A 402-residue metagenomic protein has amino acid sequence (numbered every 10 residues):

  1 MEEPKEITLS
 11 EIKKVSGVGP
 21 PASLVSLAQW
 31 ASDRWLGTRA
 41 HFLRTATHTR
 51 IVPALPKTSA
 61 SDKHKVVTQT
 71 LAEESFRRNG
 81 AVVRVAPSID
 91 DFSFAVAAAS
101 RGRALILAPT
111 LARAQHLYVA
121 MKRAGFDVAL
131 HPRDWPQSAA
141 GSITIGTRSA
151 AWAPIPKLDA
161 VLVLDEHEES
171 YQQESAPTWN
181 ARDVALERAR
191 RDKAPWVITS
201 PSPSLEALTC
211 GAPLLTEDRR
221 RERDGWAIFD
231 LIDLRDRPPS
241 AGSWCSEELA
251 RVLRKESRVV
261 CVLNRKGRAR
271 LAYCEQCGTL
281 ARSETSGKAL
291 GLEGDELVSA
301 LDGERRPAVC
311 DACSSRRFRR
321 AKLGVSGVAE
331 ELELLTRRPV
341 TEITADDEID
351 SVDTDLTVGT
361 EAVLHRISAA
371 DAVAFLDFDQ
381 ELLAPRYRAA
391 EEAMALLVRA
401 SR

Functional and structural regions predicted by a protein language model:
M1-R235, S243, V252-K255, C277 (+5 more regions): Accessory, non-ATPase domains that flank or precede helicase/AAA+ motor cores in DNA-metabolism machines
G17-P21, L107, L111, S175-T178 (+5 more regions): Conserved phosphate/pyrophosphate-binding and hydrolysis machinery centered on Walker-type P-loop NTPases, extending
A28, I145, A185, C261 (+4 more regions): Conserved RecA-like P-loop NTPase ATPase core
A112-R123, F318-D346: Short, charged N-terminal beta->alpha structural module
H116, A120, V184, C210 (+3 more regions): Alpha-helical scaffold elements adjacent to nucleotide-binding pockets in ATP/GTP-utilizing enzyme cores
D127-A140, G327, R337-E361, Y387: Conserved helicase ATPase core of P-loop NTP-dependent helicases/translocases
S240-L335: Cys/His-rich short segments
D377-R402: Conserved RecA-like P-loop NTPase helicase motor core
